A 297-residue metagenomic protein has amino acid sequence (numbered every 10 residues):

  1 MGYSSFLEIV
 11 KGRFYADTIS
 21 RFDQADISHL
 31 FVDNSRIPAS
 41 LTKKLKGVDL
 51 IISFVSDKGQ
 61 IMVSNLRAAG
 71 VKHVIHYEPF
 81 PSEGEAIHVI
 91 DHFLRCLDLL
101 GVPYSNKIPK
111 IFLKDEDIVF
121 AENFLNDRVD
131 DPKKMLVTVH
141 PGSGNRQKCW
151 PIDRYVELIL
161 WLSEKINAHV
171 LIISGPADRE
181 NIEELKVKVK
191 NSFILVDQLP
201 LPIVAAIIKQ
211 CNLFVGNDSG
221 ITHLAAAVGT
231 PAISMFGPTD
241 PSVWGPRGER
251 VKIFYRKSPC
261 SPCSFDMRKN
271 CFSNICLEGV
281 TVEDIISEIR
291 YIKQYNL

Functional and structural regions predicted by a protein language model:
M1-L297: Catalytic machinery of carbohydrate-active enzymes, primarily nucleotide-sugar-dependent glycosyltransferases
